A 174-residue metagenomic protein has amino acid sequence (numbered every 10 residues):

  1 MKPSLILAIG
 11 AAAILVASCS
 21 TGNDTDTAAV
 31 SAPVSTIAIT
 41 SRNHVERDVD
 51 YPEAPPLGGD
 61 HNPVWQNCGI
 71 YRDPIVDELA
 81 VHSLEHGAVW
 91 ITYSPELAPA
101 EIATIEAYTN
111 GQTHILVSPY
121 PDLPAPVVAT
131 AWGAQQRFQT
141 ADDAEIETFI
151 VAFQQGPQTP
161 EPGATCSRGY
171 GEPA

Functional and structural regions predicted by a protein language model:
M1-L7: Bacterial N-terminal signal peptides that target proteins for export
G10, S20-V34: Short, low-complexity, disordered segments immediately C-terminal to signal peptides in bacterial exported proteins
A12-A13, H61, T159: Residue-level signal for mature regions of secreted extracellular proteins and peptides
L15-S18: C-terminal motif of bacterial Sec signal peptides marking the signal peptidase cleavage site
S20, N67-G69, T165-S167: Sequence contexts marking disulfide-bonded cysteines in secreted/extracellular proteins
A29-V81: Surface-exposed, low-hydrophobicity interaction/linker segments
D73-N110, I115-L116: Mid-length scaffold segments of soluble, non-membrane domains
N110-A174: Helix-rich interaction surfaces within compact, conserved domain-sized segments that mediate assembly or partner
